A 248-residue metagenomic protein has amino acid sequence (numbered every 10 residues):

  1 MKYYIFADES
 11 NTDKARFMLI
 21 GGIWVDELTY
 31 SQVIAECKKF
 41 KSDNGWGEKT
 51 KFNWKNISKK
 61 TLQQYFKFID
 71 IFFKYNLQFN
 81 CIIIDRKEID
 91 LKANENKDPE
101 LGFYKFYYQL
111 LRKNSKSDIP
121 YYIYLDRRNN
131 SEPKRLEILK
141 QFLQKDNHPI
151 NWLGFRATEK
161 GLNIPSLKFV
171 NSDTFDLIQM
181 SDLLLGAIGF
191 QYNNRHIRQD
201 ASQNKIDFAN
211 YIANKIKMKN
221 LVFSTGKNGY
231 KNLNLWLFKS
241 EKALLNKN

Functional and structural regions predicted by a protein language model:
M1-N248: Phosphate-ester processing/binding pockets and catalytic centers
